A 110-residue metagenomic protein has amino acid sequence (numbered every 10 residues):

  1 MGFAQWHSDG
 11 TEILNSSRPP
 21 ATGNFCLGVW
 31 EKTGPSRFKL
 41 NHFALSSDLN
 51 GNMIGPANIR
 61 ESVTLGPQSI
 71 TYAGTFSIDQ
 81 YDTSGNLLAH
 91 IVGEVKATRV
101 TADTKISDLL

Functional and structural regions predicted by a protein language model:
M1-R37, L45: N-terminal glycine/threonine-rich, aromatic-flanked beta-hairpin/loop signature
G2-Q5, C26-K32, P56-P67, F76 (+1 more regions): Hydrophobic/aromatic beta-strand elements that line small-molecule binding cavities or substrate pockets in beta-rich
H7, T33, D48, G66 (+1 more regions): Acidic surface patches and DE-rich sequence motifs
E12-N15, E61-T71, K96-K105: A short, hydrophobic secondary-structure junction motif
E12-N15, F38-H42, T71-I78: Short hydrophobic/aromatic-rich beta-strand segments that constitute the beta-sheet cores of beta-sandwich/beta-barrel
P20-T22, S46-I54, D79-A89: Short, cysteine-centered beta-strand-loop-beta hairpins and adjacent loop/turn segments enriched in charged/polar
L40-S69, A73: Acidic, glycine-rich flexible loop segments
I78-L110: Edge beta-strand at a domain terminus
